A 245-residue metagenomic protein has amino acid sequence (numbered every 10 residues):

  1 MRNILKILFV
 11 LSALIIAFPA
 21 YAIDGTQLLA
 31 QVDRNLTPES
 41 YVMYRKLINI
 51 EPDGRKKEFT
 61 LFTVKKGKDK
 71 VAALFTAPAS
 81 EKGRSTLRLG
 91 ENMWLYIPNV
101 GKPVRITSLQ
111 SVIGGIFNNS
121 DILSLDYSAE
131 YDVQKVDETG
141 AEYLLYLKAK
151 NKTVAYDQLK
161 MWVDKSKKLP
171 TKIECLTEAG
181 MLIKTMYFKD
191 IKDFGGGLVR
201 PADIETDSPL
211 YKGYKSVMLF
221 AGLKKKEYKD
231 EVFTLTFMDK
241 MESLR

Functional and structural regions predicted by a protein language model:
M1-F9, Y21: Bacterial N-terminal signal peptides that target proteins for export
V10-L14: Short, linear, compositionally biased motifs with a strong N-terminal bias
A17-P19: N-terminal signal peptide c-region/cleavage motif recognized by signal peptidases
I23-S40, K46-I48, R55-K57, E81-D157 (+2 more regions): Flexible, processing/modification-adjacent segments and terminal tails in exported/periplasmic/extracellular proteins
Y44-S80: N-terminal, post-signal-peptide region of Sec/Tat-exported proteins
D69-K70, N92-M93, K167-L169: Structural motif
E142-L235: Gly/Pro-enriched, hydrophobic low-complexity segments that function as extracytoplasmic propeptides/linkers
